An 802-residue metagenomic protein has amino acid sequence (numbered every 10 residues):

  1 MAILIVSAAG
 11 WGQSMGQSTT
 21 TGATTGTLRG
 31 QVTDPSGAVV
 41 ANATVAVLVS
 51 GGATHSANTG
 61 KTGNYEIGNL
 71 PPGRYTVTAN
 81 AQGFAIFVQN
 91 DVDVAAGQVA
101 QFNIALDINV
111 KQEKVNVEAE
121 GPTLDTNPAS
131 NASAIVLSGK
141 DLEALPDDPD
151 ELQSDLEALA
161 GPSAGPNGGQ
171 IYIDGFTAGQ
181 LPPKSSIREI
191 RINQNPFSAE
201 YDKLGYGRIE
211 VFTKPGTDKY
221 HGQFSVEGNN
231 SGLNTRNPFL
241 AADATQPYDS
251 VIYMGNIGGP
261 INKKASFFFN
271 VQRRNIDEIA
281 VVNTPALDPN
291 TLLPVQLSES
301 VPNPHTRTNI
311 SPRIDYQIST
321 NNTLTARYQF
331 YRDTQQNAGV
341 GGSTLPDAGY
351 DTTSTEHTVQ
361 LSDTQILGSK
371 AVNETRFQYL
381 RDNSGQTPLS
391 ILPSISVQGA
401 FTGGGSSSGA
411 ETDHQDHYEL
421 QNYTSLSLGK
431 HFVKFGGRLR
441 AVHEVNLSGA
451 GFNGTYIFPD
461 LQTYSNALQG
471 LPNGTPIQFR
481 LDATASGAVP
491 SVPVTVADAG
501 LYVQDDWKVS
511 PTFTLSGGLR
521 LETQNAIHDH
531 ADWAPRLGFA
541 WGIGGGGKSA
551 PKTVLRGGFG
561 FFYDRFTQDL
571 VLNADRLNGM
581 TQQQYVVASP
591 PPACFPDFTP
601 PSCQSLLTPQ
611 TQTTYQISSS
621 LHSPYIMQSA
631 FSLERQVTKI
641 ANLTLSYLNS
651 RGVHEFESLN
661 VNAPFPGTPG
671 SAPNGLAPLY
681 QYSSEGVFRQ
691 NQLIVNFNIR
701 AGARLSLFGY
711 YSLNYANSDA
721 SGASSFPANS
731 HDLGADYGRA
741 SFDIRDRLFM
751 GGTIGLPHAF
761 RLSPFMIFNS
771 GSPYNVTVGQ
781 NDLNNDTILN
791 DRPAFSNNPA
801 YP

Functional and structural regions predicted by a protein language model:
I3-S130, Q180: Periplasm-facing N-terminal accessory domains of Gram-negative outer-membrane beta-barrel systems
A85-P215, H221, N229-A242, Y248-M254 (+5 more regions): Periplasmic N-terminal accessory/gating domains of Gram-negative outer-membrane beta-barrel systems
A119, F224-N230, F269-R273, A326-F330 (+8 more regions): Transmembrane beta-barrel strands of outer-membrane/channel proteins
A199-Y201, G216-H221, N262-A265, N321 (+7 more regions): Short loop/turn motifs that connect adjacent beta-strands in outer-membrane beta-barrel proteins
G205-G207, V251-G255, T308-P312, T355-L361 (+11 more regions): Hydrophobic, lipid-facing positions within transmembrane beta-strands of outer-membrane proteins
H221, Q246-T334, D351-Y379, P535: Transmembrane beta-barrel wall of Gram-negative outer-membrane proteins
T306, Q317-G500, P669, P673 (+1 more regions): Replace "related TpsB outer-membrane translocases also match" with "some related outer-membrane beta-barrels such as
T512, A526, K548, Q610-T614 (+2 more regions): Short, solvent-exposed micro-motifs at the edges of structured domains
